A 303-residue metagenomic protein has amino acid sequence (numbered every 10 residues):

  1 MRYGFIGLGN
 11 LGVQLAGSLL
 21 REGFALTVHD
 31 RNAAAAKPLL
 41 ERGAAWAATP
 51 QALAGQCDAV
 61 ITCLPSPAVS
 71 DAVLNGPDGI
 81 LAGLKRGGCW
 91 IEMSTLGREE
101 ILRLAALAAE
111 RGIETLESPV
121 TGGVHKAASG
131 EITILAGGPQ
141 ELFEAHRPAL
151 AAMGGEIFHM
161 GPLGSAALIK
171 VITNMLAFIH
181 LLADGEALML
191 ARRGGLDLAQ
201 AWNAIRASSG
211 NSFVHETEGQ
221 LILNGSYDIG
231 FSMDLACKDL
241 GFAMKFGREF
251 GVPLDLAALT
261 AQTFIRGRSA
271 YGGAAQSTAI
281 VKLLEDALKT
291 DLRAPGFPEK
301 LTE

Functional and structural regions predicted by a protein language model:
M1-C63, G88, M93: NAD(P)+-binding Rossmann beta1-loop-alpha1 motif at the extreme N-terminus of oxidoreductases
Y3, L8, L96-F178: Rossmann-fold dinucleotide-binding core
L26, W46, E114-L116, I157 (+2 more regions): Hydrophobic beta-strand scaffold residues
Q51-G55, A59-V60, L64-T133: Rossmann-like NAD(P)(H) cofactor-binding subdomain of soluble oxidoreductases
S165-A287: Helical "substrate-binding/catalytic lid" subdomain of Rossmann-like NAD(P)-dependent dehydrogenases/reductases
